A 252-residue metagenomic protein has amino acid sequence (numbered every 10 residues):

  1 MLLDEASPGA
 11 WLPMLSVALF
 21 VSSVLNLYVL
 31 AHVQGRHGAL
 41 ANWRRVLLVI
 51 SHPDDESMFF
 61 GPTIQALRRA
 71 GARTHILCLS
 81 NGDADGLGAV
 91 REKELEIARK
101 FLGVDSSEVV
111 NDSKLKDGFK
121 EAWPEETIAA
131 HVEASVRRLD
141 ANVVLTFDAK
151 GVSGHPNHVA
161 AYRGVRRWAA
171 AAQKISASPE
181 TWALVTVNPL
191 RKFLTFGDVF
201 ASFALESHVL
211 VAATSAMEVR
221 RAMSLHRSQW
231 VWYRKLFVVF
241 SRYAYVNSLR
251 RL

Functional and structural regions predicted by a protein language model:
L2-S178, M217, L225, W232-V239: Active-site beta-strand->loop->alpha-helix modules in alpha/beta enzyme cores, enriched in Gly/His/Asp(Glu)
F147, W182-V187, H226-R227: Broad hydrophobic/π-residue packing in well-ordered secondary structure
A171-D198: Short, flexible loop segments at boundaries between secondary-structure elements
N188-W230: A conserved mid-domain beta-alpha-beta active-site/ligand-binding segment of alpha/beta enzyme cores
F240-S248: Charged phosphate-binding loop/patch that engages nucleotide di/tri-phosphates or the phosphate backbone of nucleic
R251-L252: N-terminal pre-first-transmembrane soluble regions of secretory-pathway and organelle membrane proteins
